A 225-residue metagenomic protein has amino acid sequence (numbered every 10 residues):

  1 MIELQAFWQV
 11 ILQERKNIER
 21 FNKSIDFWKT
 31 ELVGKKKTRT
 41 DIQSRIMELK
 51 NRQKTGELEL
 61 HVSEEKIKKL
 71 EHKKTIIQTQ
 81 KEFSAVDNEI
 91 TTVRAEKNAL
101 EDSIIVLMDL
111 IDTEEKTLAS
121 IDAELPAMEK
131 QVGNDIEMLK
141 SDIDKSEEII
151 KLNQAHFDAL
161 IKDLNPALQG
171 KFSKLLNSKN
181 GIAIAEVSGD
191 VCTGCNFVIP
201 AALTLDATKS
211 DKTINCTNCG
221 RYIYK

Functional and structural regions predicted by a protein language model:
M1-M47, L118-D135: Short, charge-rich amphipathic alpha-helices with coiled-coil/heptad character
N22, Q43, M47-K50, K54 (+2 more regions): Non-transmembrane, elongated alpha-helical coiled-coil stalk/scaffold segments that mediate dimerization, spacing
I46, V93-E114, L160: Amphipathic alpha-helical coiled-coil segments
R52-L60, E96-I104, E147: Amphipathic, heptad-repeat-like alpha-helical segments
K54-T92, L176-T204, K212-Y224: Short coil/loop "hinge" linkers that interrupt or connect long alpha-helical coiled-coils or helical hairpins
D87, R94-E96, K140, E147: Extended, low-aromatic, Leu/Ala- and acidic/polar-enriched alpha-helical coiled-coil segments that form the periplasmic
V132-T193: Coiled-coil termination/hinge junctions
